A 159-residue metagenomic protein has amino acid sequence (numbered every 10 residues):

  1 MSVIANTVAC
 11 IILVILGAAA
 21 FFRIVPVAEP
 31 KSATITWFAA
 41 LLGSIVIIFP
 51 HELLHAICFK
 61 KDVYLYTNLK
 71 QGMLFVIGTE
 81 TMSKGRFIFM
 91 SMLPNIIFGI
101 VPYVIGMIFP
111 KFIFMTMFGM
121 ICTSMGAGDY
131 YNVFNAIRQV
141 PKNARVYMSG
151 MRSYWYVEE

Functional and structural regions predicted by a protein language model:
M1-V25, M73-E159: Metalloprotease/metallohydrolase-associated module, dominated by Zn2+-dependent proteases
G17-A19, E52, Y66: Short acidic/polar alpha-helix capping motifs at helix-coil junctions
K31-I48, F87: Short pre-active-site segment immediately N-terminal to the catalytic Zn-binding motif
W37, P50-L54, A136-Q139: Short N-terminal signal/transit or membrane-insertion segments and the immediately adjacent low-complexity/disordered
I47-K60, P94: Active-site recognition of the HExxH zinc-binding catalytic motif
K60-K61, A127: Structured helix-beta-strand junction loops
Y64-G72: Peri-membrane helix termini and adjoining interfacial loops of integral membrane proteins
